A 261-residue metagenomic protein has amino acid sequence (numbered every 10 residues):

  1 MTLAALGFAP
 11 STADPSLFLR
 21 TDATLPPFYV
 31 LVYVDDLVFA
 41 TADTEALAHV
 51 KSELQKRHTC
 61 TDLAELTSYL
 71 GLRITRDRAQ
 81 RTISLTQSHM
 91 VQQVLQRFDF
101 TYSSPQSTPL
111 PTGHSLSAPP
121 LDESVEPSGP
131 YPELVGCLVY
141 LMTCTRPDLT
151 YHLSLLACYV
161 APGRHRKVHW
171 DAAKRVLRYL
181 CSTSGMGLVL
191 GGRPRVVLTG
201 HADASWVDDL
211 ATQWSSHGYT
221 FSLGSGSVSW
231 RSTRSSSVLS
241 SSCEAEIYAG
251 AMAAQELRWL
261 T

Functional and structural regions predicted by a protein language model:
M1-L31, D36-T59: Metal/cofactor- and membrane transport-associated sequence elements
T2, G7-F8, G71, D99-F100 (+1 more regions): Glycine-centered secondary-structure boundary/capping sites
A9, R73, D148: Residue-level detector of anion-binding/catalytic polar loops
S11-P15, T61-A64, Y102-P105: Short, surface-exposed acidic
L19, P26-V30, V34, Q80-T82 (+2 more regions): Divalent metal-binding acidic/histidine catalytic loops
A40-Q92, T101: Acidic, low-complexity central loop/insert segments
